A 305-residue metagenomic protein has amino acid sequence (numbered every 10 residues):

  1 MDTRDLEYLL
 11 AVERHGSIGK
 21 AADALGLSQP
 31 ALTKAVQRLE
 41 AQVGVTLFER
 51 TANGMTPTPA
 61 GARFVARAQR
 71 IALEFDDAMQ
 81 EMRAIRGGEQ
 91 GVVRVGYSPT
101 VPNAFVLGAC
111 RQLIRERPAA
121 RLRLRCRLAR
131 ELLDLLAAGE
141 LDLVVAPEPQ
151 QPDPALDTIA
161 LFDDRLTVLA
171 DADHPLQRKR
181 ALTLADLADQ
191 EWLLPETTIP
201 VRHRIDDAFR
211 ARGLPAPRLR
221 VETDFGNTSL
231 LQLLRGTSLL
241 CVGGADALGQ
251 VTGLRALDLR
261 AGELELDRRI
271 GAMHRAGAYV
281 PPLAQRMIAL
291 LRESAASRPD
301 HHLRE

Functional and structural regions predicted by a protein language model:
A11-S28: Short helix-boundary/capping micro-motifs
E40-A62: A short LG(V/I)-centered, amphipathic sequence patch enriched for acidic residue(s) preceding the LG motif
R70-L73, I85, G108-Q112, A129-L166 (+4 more regions): Short beta-strand-centered segments that line the small-molecule binding cleft or hinge of alpha/beta clamshell
Q90-P152, P215, T223-F225: Central regulatory/effector-binding core of bacterial HTH transcription factors
F105, D258-H301: A late-sequence structural motif
L128-L133, A137-L141, P147, T198-D258: Hydrophobic hinge/microswitch elements
P147, Q177, Q190-R212, A245 (+2 more regions): Secondary-structure junction motif
D153-I159, D164, K179, D186 (+1 more regions): Beta-alpha-beta core module
